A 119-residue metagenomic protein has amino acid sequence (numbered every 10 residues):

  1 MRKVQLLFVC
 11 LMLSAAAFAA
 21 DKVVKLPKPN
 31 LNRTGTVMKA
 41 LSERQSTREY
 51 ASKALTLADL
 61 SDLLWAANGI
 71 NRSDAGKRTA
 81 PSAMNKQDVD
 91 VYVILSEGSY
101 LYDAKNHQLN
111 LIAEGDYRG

Functional and structural regions predicted by a protein language model:
M1-L6: Positively charged n-region of N-terminal signal peptides that target proteins for export
F8-L11, Y50: A periodicity- and composition-biased signal for non-globular, repetitive helical segments
C10-A19: Hydrophobic h-region of N-terminal signal peptides that target proteins for export in Gram-negative bacteria
A20-G119: N-terminal amphipathic, basic helical "cap/leader" segment at the start of enzyme domains
